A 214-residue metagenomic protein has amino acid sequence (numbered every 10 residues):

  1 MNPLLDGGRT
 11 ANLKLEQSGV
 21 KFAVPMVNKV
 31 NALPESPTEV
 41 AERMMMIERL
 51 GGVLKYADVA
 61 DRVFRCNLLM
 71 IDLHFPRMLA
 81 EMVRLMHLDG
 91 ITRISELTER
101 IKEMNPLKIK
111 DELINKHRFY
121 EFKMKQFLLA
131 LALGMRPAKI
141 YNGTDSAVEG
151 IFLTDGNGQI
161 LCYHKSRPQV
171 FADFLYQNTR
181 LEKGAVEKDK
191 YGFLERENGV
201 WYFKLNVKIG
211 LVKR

Functional and structural regions predicted by a protein language model:
P3-R214: Short, positively charged
